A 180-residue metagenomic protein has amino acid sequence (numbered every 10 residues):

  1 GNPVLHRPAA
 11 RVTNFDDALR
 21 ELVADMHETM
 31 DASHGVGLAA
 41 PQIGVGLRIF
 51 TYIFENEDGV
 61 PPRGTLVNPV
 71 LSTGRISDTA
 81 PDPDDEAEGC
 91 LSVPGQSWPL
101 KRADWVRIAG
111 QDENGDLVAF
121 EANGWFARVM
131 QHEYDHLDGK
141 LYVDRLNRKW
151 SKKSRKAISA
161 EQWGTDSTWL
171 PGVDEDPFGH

Functional and structural regions predicted by a protein language model:
G1-Q131, H136-H180: Active-site rim/adjacent substrate-binding subdomains
